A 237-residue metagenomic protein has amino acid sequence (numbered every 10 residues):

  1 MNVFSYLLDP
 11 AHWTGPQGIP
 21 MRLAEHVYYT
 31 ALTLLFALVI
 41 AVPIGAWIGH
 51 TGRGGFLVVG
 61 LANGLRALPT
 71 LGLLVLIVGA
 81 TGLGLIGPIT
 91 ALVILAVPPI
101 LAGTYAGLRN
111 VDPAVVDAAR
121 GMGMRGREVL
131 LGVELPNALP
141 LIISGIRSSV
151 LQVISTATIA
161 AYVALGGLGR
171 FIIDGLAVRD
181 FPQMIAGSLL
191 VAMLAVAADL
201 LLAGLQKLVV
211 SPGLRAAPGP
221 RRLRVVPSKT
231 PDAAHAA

Functional and structural regions predicted by a protein language model:
M1-L34: Periplasmic/extracellular loop-to-transmembrane helix junction in inner-membrane transport proteins
M21-T30, V78-P99, L139, Q183 (+1 more regions): Loop-to-helix entry region at the N-terminal start of transmembrane alpha-helices in multi-pass membrane transporters
A31, I94, R127-I159, P182 (+3 more regions): Transmembrane alpha-helices
V39-I44, G87-V116, L139, I146-A157 (+1 more regions): Membrane-embedded alpha-helices of multi-pass transport/permease systems
I44-I77, L92, A102-N110, D117: Cytoplasmic-entry segments and transmembrane alpha-helices of multi-pass inner-membrane transporters
G52, R109, P113, A186-A237: C-terminal transmembrane helix and the adjacent membrane-cytosol boundary/short C-terminal tail of inner/organellar
G79, T156-I185, L189-V191, V210 (+1 more regions): Glycine-rich helix-loop "coupling/hinge" segments at transmembrane-helix boundaries in multipass transporters
G103-I142, L168: Short cytoplasmic-facing helical segments at TM-TM junctions of multi-pass membrane proteins
